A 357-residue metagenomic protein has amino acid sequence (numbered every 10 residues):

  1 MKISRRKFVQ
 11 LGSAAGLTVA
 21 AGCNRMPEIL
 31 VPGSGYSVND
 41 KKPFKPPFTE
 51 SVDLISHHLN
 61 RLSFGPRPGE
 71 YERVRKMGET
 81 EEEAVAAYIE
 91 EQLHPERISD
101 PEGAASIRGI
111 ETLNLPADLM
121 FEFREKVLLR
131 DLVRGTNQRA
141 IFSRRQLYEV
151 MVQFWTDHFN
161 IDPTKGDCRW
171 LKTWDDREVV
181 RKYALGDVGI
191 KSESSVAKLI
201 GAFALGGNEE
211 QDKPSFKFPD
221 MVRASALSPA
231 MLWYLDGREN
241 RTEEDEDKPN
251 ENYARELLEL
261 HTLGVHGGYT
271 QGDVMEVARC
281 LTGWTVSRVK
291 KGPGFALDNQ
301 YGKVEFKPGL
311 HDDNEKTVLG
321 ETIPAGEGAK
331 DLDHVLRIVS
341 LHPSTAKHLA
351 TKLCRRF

Functional and structural regions predicted by a protein language model:
K7-E28: N-terminal export signals
G22-H58: C-terminal segment of N-terminal export signals and the immediately downstream linker at the start of the mature
G33-K45, L128-R139, D176-R177, E256 (+1 more regions): Short amphipathic alpha-helical segments and their helix-coil junctions
K45-D53, F142-L147, K248, G268-Q271 (+1 more regions): Structural motif
H58-G69: Periplasmic c-type cytochrome electron-transfer domains
S63, R97, F159, P163 (+2 more regions): Short alpha-helix boundary/capping elements
P68-Y183, G189, E209-E210: N-terminal accessory alpha/beta regions
L171-F357: Active-site substrate-binding loop specific to GH73 endo-beta-N-acetylglucosaminidase modules in bacterial autolysins
